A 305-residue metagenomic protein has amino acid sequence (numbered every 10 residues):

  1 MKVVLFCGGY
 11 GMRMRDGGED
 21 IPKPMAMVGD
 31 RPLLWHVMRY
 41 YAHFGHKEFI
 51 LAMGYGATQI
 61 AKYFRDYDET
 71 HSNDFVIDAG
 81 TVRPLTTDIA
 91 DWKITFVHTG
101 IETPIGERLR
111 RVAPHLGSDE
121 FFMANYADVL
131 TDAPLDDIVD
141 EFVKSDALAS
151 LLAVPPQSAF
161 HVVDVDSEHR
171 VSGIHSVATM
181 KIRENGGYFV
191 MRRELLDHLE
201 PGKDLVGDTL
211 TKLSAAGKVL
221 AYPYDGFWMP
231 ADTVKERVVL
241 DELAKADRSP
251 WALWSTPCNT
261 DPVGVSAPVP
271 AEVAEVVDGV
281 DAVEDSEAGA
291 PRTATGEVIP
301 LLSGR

Functional and structural regions predicted by a protein language model:
M1-K62, D66, F96, P270-V277 (+3 more regions): N-terminal glycine-rich phosphate-binding loop and ensuing alpha1 helix
V3-L5, L51, A124, A149-L152 (+1 more regions): Structural beta-sheet core signal
M25, V162-V165, A221: A structural signal for short hydrophobic beta-strand segments in well-ordered beta-sheet cores
L33-H36, R108-R111, T209: Well-ordered alpha-helical segments embedded in enzymatic catalytic cores
Q59-S167: Conserved beta-loop-beta/alpha segment of the NTase-like Rossmann-fold superfamily that binds/positions NTPs
E120-M123, L130-V143, P155-S158, R170-V269 (+1 more regions): Catalytic-core segments of class I nucleotidyltransferases/pyrophosphorylases that form NMP-activated intermediates
